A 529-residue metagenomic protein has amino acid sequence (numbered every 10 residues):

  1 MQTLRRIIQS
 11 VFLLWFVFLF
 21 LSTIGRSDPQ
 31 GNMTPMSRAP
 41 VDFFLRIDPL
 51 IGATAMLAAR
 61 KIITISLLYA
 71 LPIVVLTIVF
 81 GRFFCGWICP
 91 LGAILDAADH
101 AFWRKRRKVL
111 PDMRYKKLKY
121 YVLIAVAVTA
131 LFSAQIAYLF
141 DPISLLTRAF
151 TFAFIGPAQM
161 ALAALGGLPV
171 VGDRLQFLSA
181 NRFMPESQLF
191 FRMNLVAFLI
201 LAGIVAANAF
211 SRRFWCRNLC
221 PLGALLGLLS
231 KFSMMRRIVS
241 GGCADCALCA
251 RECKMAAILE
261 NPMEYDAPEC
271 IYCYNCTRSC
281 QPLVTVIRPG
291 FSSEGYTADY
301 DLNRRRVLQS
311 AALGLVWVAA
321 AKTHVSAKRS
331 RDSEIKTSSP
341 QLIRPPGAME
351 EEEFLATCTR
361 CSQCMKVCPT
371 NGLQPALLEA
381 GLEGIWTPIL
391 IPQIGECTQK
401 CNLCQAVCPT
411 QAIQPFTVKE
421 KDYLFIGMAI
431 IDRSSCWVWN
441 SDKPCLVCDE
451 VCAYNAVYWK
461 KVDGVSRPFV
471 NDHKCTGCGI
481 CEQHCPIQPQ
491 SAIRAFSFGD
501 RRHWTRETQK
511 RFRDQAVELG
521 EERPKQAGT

Functional and structural regions predicted by a protein language model:
M1-M263, P268-E269, Y274-T529: Non-ligating segments of multi-cofactor redox enzymes
